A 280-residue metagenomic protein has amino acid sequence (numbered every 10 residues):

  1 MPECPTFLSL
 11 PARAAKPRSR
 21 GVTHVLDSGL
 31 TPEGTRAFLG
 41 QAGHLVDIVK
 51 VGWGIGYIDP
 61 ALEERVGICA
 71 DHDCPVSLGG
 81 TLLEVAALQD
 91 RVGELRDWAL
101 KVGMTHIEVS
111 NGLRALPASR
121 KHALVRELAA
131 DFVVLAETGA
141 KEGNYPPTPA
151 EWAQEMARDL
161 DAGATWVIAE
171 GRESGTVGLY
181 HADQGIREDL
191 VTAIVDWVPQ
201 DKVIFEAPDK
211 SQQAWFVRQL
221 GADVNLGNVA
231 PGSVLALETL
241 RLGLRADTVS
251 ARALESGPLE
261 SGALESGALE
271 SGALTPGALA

Functional and structural regions predicted by a protein language model:
M1-I68: Conserved N-terminal beta1-alpha1 strand-loop-helix module at the mouth
P2-P11, A193-E260, G272, P276-A280: C-terminal alpha-helical cap/extension of soluble enzyme domains
S19-E33, G52-I55, S77-R91, E137-E151: Active-site mouth loops of central-metabolism enzymes
R20-L26, D47-V51, V76-G80, I107-V109 (+4 more regions): Hydrophobic faces of well-ordered beta-strands that scaffold small-molecule active sites in alpha/beta enzyme cores
G29-Q41, A61-L62, A87-W98, T148-R158: Short, acidic/polar
F38-A42, C69, W98-V102, E127-L128 (+3 more regions): Generic structural signal for hydrophobic
G56-I68, A86-E94, G112-F132, P146-T148 (+3 more regions): Active-site-adjacent beta->alpha loops and helix N-cap segments on the catalytic face of soluble alpha/beta enzymes
E108-L113, D161-T176, D223-A236: Glycine-rich phosphate-binding active-site loops on the catalytic face of alpha/beta enzymes
